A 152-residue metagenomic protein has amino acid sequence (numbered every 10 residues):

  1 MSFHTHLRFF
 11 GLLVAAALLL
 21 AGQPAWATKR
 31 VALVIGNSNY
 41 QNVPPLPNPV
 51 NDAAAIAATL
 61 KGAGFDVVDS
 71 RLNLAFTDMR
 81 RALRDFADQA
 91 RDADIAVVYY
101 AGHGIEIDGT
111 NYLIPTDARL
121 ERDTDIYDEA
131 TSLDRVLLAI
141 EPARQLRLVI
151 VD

Functional and structural regions predicted by a protein language model:
M1-H6: N-terminal secretory signal peptides that target proteins for export/translocation
F10-A21: Bacterial N-terminal signal peptides
Q23-A27: Sec/Tat signal peptide C-region and signal peptidase I cleavage site
K29, V67, F76-A101, I105-D152: Caspase-like (clan CD) cysteine peptidase catalytic core
R30-P44: Short glycine-rich His-centered loop
L33-I35, R71, I150: Short hydrophobic segments within beta-strands
Y40-A54: Glycine- and acidic-residue-enriched helix-capping/strand-helix junction motifs
K61-R71: Short beta-strand elements in bilobed, periplasmic/extracellular small-molecule ligand-binding domains
